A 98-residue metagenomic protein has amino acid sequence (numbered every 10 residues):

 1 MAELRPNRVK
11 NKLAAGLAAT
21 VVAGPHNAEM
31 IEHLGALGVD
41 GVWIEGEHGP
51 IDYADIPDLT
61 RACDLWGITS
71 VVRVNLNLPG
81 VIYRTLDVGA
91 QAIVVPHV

Functional and structural regions predicted by a protein language model:
M1-V98: Expand to "…catalyze enediolate/carbanion chemistry for C-C bond making/breaking, isomerization, decarboxylation
